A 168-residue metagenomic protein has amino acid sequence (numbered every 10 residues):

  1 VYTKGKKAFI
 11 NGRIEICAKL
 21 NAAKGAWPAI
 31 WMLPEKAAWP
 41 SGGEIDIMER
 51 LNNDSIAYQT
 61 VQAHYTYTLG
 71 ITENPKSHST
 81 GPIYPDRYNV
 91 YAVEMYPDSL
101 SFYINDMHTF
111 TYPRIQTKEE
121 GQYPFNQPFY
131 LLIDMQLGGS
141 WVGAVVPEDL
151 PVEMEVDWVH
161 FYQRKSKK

Functional and structural regions predicted by a protein language model:
V1-K168: GH16 jelly-roll
